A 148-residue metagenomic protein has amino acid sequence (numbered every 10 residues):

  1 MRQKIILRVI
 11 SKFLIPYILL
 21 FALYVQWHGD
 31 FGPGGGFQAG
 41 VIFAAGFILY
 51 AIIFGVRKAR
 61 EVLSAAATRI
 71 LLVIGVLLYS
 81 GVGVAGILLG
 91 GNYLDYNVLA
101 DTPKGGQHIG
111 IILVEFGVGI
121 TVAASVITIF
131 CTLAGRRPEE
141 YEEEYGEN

Functional and structural regions predicted by a protein language model:
M1-V9, G135-N148: Extramembrane terminal tails and long inter-domain/linker segments of multi-pass membrane proteins
I5-L7, I42-A66: Cytoplasmic juxtamembrane interface segments
D30-F43: Short, non-helical or kinked segments that cap or interrupt transmembrane helices
A45-A51, V114-T128: Hydrophobic cores of alpha-helical transmembrane segments in multi-pass inner/ER membrane proteins, independent
G55-R60, G83-V98: Transmembrane alpha-helix boundary signature
R69-A85: Hydrophobic alpha-helical membrane-insertion segments
D101-F116: Short aromatic-rich membrane-water interface segments that cap or initiate transmembrane helices in multi-pass membrane
